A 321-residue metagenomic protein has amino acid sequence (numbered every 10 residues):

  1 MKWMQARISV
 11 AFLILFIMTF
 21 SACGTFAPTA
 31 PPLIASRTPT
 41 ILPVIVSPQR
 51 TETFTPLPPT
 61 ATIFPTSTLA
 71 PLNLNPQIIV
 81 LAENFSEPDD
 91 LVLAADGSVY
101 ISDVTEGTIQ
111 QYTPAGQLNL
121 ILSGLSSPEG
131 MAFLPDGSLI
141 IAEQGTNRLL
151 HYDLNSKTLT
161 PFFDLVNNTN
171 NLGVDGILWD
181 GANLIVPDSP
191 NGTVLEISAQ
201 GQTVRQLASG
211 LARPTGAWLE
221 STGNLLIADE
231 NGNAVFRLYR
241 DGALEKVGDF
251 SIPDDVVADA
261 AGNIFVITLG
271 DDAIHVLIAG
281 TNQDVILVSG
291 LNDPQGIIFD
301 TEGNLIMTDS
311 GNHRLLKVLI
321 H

Functional and structural regions predicted by a protein language model:
C23-Q77: Ser/Thr-rich, Proline-interspersed low-complexity disordered segments
A61-I101, E106, L315-H321: An edge-strand/N-cap motif at the start of beta-rich repeat modules
Q77-E83, Q117-L122, T158-N168, Q202-A208 (+2 more regions): A short beta-strand motif characteristic of beta-propeller blades
E83-D96, G124-S138, N167-N183, G210-N224 (+4 more regions): Beta-rich, blade/repeat-based domains predominating in secreted/periplasmic proteins but also intracellular
N84, V99-T105, I141-N147, V186-P190 (+3 more regions): Conserved beta-strand positions in repeat-built beta-propeller and related beta-rich domains
G107-I109, N147-L150, G192-V194, N233-V235 (+2 more regions): Structural signal for beta-propeller blades
Y112-Q117, D153-K157, I197-Q202, L238-A243 (+2 more regions): Short loop/turn segments that connect beta-strands within beta-propeller blades
D293-H321: Blade-level signature of beta-propeller repeat domains, shared across WD40, Kelch, NHL, RCC1 and BNR/Asp-box propellers
